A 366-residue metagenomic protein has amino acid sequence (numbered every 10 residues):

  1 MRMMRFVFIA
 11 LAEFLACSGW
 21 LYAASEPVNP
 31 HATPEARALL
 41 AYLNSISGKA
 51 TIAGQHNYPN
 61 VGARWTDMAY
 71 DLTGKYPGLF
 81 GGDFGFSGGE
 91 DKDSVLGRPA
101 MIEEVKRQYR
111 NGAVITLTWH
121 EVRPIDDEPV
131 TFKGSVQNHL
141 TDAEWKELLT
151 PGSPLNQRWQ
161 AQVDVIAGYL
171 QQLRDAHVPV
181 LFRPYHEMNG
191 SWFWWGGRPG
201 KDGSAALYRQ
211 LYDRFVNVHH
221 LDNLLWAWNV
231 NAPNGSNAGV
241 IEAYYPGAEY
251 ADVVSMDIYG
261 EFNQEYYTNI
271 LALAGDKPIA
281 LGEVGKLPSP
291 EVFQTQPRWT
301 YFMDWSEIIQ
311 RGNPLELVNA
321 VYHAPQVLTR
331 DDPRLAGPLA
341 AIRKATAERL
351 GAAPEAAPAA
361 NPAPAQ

Functional and structural regions predicted by a protein language model:
V7-S18: Bacterial N-terminal signal peptides
A24-G85, E90, S94-V95, K344-A353: N-terminal module-boundary/linker segments of secreted carbohydrate-active enzymes
R37-L39, V61-D71, P99-E103, V165-Y169 (+3 more regions): Alpha-helical scaffolding within the catalytic cores of extracellular/periplasmic polymer-degrading hydrolases
G48-T51, K75-G78, R110-I115, D175-L181 (+4 more regions): Loop/turn elements at helix/coil->beta-strand transitions in domains of secreted/extracellular proteins
T51-H56, K277-N361: Substrate-binding cleft of secreted/luminal carbohydrate-active enzymes
G54-H56, R183-Y185, Y208, Y212-G239 (+1 more regions): Aromatic-lined carbohydrate-recognition surfaces of secreted/lumenal glycan-active proteins
G82, I241-F262, M303-W305: Aromatic- and acid-rich polysaccharide-binding/catalytic face of secreted or lumenal carbohydrate-active enzymes
E90-L221: Substrate-binding cleft of extracellular glycoside hydrolase catalytic domains
